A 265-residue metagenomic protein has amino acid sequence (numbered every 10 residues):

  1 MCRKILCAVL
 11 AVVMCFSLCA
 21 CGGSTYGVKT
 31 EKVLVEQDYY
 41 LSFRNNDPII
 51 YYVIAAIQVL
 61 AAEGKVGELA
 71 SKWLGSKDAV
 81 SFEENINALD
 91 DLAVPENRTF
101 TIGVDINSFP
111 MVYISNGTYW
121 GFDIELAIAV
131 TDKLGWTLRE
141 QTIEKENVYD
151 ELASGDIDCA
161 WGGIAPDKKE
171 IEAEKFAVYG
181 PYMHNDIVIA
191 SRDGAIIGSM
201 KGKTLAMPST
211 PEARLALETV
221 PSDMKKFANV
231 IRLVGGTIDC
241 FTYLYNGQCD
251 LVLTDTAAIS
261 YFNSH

Functional and structural regions predicted by a protein language model:
M1-I5, V9: Positively charged n-region of N-terminal signal peptides that target proteins for export
S17-A20: C-terminal motif of bacterial Sec signal peptides marking the signal peptidase cleavage site
S24, I106-F109, N116-D132, I164-A165 (+2 more regions): Bilobed "Venus flytrap"/periplasmic-binding protein-like clamshell domains and structurally analogous long
Y26-A55, F82-E83, D105-N107, P181-A190 (+2 more regions): Periplasmic-binding protein-like
Y26-E36, F43, I128, D132 (+1 more regions): Acidic, polar ligand-binding/catalytic clefts
V33-S81, I124-K133, D193-R214: Extended ligand-binding regions for polar small-molecule ligands
Y52-S76, A88-I164, V230-V234: Extracytoplasmic small-molecule ligand-binding "clamshell" domains of the periplasmic binding protein/Venus flytrap
N147-V148, G236-C240, Q248: Short acidic active-site motifs
